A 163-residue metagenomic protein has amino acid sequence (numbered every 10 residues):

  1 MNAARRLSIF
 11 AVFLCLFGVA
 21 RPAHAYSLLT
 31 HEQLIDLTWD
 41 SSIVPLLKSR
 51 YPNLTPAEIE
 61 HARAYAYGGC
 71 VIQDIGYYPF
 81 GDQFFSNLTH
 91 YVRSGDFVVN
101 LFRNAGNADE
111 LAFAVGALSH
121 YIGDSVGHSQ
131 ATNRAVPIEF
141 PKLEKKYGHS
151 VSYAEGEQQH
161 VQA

Functional and structural regions predicted by a protein language model:
M1-I9: Bacterial N-terminal signal peptides that target proteins for export
S8-G18: Bacterial N-terminal signal peptides
V19-G116, D124-A163: N-terminal, motif-rich segments that launch catalysis or mediate targeting to/interaction with membranes, typified by
